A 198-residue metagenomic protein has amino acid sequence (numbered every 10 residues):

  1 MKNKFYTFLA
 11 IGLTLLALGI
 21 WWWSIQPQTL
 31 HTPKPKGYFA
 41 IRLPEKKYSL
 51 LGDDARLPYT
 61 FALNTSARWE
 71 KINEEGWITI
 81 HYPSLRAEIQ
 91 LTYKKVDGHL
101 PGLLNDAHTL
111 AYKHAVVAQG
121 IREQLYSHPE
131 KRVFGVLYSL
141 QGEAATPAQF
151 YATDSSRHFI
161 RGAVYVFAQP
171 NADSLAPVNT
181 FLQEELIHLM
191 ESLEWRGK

Functional and structural regions predicted by a protein language model:
M1-L85, G102, Q119-I121, L125 (+1 more regions): N-terminal targeting sequences that direct proteins away from the cytosol to non-cytosolic compartments
P58, E88, G135: Broad gene-expression machinery/nucleic-acid interaction feature
H81-L85, K94-V96, Q141-E143: Secondary-structure transition/turn motif
L85-Q90, F159-V164: Glycine-rich, often proline-containing surface loops adjacent to acidic residues and nearby aromatics that form
I89-G98, Q149, A172-T180: Second-shell loop/turn segments in exported
K95, L100-Y112: Surface-exposed flexible segments
H108-A163: Signature of long, low-cysteine stretches enriched in small and polar/charged residues
